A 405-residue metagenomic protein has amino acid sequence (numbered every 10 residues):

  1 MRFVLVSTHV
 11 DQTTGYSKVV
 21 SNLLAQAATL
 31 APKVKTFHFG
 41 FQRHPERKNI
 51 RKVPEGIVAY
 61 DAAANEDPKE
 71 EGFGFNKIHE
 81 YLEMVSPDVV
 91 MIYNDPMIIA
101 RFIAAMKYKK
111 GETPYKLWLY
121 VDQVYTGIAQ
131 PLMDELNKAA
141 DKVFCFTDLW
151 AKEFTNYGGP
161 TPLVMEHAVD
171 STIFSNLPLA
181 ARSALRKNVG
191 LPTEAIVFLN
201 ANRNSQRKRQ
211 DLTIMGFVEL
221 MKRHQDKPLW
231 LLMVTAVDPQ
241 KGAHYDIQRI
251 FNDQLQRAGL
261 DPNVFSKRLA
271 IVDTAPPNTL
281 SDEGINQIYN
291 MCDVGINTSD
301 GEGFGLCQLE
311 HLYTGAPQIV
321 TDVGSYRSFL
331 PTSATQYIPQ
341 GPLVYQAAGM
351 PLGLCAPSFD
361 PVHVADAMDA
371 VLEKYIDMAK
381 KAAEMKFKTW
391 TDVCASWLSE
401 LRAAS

Functional and structural regions predicted by a protein language model:
M1-P45, V85, T391, A395: N-terminal subdomain of nucleotide-sugar transferases
L5, P192-K208, I214-F217, L231-M233 (+1 more regions): Conserved donor-binding/catalytic core segment of Leloir-type glycosyltransferases
Q42, L149, A168: Carbohydrate-associated surface elements
K110, H244-Q287: Nucleotide-activated donor-binding/catalytic signature segment of Leloir-type glycosyltransferases, i.e., the conserved
S175-L191: A short helix/loop element that forms part of the nucleotide-sugar donor recognition site in Leloir-type
D300: Aromatic "clamp/platform" in nucleotide-sugar-dependent glycosyltransferases that forms part of the donor/acceptor
R327-A370: Change "using UDP/GDP/dTDP sugars" to "using nucleotide sugars
P357-H363, E373-R402: A charged, aromatic-enriched C-terminal amphipathic alpha-helix characteristic of glycosyltransferases across folds
